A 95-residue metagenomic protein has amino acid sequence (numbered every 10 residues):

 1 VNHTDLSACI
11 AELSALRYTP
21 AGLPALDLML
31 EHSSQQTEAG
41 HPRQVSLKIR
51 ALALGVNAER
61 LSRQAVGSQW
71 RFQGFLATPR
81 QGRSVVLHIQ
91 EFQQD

Functional and structural regions predicted by a protein language model:
V1-D95: Single-stranded nucleic acid-binding surfaces, predominantly the OB-fold ssDNA-binding core
